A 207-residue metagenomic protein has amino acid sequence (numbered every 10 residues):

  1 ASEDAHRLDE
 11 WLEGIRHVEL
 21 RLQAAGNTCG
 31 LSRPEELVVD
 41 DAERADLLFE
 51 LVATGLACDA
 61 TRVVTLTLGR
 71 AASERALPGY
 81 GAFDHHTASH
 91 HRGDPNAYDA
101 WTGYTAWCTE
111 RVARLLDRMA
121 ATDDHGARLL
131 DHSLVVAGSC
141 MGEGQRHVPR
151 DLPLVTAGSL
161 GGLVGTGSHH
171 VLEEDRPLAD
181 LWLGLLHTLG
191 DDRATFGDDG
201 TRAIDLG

Functional and structural regions predicted by a protein language model:
S2-G207: Ligand-binding pockets and gating/stacking loops
